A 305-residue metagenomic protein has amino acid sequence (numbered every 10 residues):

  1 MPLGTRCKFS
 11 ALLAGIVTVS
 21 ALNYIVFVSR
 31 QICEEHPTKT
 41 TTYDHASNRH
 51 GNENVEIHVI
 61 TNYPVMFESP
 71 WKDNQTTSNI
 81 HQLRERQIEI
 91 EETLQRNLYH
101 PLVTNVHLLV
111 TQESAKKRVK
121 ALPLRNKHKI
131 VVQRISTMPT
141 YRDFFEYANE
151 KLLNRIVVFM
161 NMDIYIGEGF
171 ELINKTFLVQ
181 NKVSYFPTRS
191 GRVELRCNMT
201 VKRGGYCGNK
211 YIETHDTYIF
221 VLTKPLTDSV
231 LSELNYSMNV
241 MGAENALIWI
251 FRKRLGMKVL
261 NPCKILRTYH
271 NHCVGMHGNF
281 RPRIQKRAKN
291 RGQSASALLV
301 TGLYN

Functional and structural regions predicted by a protein language model:
M1-K39: N-terminal signal-anchor transmembrane helix specifying type II single-pass membrane topology of secretory-pathway
A11-F27, D44, G51-F67, R86-E89 (+1 more regions): C-terminal catalytic/acceptor-binding lobe
V55-T61, N97, N105-L108: Hydrophobic targeting segments
I57-N74, T111, P187-S190, F220-T223 (+2 more regions): Short loop/turn segments at strand-loop or loop-helix junctions that form parts of catalytic or ligand-binding pockets
S69-R86, E92, H107-M160, G167-G169: Active-site-proximal specificity loops/subdomain of glycosyltransferases
I90-Y99: Histidine-anchored nucleotide/phosphate-binding helix
T137, F145-E150, I156, I164-W249: Conserved catalytic core of nucleotide-sugar-dependent glycosyltransferases
